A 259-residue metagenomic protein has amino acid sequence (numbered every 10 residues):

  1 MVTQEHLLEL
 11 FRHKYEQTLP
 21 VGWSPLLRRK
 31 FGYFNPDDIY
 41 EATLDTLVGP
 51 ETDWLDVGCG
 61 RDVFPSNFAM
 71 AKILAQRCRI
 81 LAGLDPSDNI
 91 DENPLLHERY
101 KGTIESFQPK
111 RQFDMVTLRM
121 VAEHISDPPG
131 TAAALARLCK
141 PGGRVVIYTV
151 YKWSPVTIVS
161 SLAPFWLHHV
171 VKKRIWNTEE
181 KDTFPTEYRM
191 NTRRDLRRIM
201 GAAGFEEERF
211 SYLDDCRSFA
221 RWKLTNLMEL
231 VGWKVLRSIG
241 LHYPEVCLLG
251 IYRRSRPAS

Functional and structural regions predicted by a protein language model:
Q4-E5, L118: Long, positively charged, glycine-interspersed low-complexity recognition regions
E5-L10, K14-Q17, S126-K140, R144-A258: S-adenosyl-L-methionine-dependent methyltransferase catalytic module, highlighting the catalytic core
L8-L47: Class I SAM-dependent methyltransferase Rossmann-like catalytic core, especially the SAM/SAH-binding loop
K30-F31, G58, D182-F184: Short, contiguous strand/loop micro-motifs
Y33-D37, V63-F64, R189: A conditional alpha-helix N-cap/helix-loop micro-motif detector
T43, L47, I73, D195-A203: Amphipathic alpha-helical segments that form well-ordered structural scaffolds and often line/cohere around active
D45-I158, L248-R256: Conserved SAM-binding loop
